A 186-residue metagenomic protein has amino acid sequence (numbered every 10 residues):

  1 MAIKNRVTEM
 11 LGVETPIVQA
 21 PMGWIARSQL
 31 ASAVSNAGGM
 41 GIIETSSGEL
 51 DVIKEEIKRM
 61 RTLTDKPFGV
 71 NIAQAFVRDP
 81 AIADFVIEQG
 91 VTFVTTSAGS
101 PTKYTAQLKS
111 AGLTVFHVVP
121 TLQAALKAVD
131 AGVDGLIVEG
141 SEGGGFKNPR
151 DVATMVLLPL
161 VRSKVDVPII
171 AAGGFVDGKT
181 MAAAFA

Functional and structural regions predicted by a protein language model:
M1-P168: Active-site entrance/lid segments in N-terminal catalytic domains of soluble metabolic enzymes
I170-F175: Glycine-rich beta-strand-to-loop/alpha-helix junction loops that act as flexible
A182-A186: A compact, surface-exposed functional segment
